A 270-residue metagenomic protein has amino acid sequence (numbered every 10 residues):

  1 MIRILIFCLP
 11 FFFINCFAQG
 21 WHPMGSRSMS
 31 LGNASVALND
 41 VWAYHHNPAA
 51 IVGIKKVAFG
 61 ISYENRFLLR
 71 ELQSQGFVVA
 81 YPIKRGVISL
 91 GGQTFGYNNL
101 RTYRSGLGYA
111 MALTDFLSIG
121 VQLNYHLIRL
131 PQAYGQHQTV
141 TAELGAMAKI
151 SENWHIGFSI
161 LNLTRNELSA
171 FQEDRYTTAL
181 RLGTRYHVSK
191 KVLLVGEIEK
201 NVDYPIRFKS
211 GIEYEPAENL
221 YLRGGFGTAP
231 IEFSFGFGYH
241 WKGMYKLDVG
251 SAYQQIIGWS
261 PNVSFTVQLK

Functional and structural regions predicted by a protein language model:
I4-I14: Sec-dependent N-terminal signal peptides
F17-K270: Subset of outer-membrane beta-barrel
